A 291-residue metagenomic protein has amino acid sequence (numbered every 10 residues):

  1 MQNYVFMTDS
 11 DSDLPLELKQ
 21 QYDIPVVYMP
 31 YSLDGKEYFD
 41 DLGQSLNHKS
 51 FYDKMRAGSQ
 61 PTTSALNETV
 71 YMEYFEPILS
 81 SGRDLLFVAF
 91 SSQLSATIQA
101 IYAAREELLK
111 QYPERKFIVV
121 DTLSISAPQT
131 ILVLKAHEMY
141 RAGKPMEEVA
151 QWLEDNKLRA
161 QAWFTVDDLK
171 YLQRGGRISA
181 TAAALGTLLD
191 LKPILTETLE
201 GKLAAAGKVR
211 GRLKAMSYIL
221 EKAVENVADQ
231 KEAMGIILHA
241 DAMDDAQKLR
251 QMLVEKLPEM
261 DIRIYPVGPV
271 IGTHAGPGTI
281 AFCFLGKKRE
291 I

Functional and structural regions predicted by a protein language model:
N3, D11-P30, L86, L94-T97 (+4 more regions): Mixed-charge interfacial surface used for oligomerization/domain docking and macromolecular partner engagement
V5-A65, V70: N-terminal glycine-rich anion-binding loop in soluble enzyme alpha/beta folds
S45-Y52, F75, S80, E107: A short glycine/small-residue-enriched secondary-structure motif
R56-F87, S91-L94, Q99-A103, A150: Glycine-rich phosphate- or other oxyanion-binding loops that anchor nucleotides, phosphorylated ligands
